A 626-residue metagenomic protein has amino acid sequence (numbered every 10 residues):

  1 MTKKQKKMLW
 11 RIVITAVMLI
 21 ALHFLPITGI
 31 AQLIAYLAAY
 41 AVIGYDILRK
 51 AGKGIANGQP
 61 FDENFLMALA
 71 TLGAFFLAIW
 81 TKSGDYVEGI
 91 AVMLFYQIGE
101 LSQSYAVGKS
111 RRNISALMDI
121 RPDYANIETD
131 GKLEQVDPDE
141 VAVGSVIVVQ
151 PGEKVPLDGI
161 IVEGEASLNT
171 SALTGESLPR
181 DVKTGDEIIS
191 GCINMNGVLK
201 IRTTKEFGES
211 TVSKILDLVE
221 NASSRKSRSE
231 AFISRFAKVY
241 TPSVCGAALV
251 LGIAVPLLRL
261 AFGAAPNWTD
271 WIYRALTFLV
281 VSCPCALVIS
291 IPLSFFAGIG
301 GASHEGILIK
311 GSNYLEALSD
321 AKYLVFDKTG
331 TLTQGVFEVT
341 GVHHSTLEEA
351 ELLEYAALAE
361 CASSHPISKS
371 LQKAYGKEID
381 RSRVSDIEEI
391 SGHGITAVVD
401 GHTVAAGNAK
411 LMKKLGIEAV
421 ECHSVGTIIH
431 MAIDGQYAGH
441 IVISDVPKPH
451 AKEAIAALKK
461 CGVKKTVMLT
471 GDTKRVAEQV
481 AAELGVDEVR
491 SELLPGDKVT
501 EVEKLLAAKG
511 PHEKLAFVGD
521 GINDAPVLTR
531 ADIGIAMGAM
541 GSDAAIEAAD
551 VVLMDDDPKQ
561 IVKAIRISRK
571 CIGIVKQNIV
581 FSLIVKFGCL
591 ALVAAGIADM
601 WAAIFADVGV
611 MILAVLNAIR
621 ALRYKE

Functional and structural regions predicted by a protein language model:
M1-I14, I34, Y45-F76, L216-V250 (+6 more regions): Soluble-to-membrane junctions at the N-terminal ends of transmembrane alpha-helices in multi-pass ion-transporting
T2-Y124, K226, R235, P242 (+2 more regions): Transmembrane helix-loop-helix hairpins at the membrane interface
G29-L37, P60-L66, T81-V92, F232 (+4 more regions): Membrane-water interface of transmembrane alpha-helices in multipass transporters/channels
N57, E63-T71, L173, Y273 (+2 more regions): Conserved catalytic phosphorylation-site environment of P-type ATPases
F65-L66, A91-P151, V182, I309 (+5 more regions): Juxtamembrane coupling segments of multi-pass membrane pumps/enzymes
A116-E209, N313-A356, V398-V399: Conserved cytosolic catalytic loops of P-type ATPases
V339-K465, K474, V486-V502, G510: P-type ATPase nucleotide-binding
V399-G401, T427, I433-Q577, V585: Conserved ATP-binding TGD loop and adjacent catalytic N/P-domain core of P-type ATPases
